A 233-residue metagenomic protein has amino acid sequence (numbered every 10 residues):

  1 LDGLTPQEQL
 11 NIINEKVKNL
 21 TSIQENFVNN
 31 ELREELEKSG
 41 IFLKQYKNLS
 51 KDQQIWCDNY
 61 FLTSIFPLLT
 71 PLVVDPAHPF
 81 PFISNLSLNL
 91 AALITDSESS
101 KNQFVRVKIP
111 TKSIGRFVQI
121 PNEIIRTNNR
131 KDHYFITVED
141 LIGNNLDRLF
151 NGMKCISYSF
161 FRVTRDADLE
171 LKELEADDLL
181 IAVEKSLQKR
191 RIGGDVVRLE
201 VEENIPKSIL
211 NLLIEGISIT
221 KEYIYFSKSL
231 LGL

Functional and structural regions predicted by a protein language model:
L1-L233: N-terminal non-catalytic structural scaffold regions of very large proteins
